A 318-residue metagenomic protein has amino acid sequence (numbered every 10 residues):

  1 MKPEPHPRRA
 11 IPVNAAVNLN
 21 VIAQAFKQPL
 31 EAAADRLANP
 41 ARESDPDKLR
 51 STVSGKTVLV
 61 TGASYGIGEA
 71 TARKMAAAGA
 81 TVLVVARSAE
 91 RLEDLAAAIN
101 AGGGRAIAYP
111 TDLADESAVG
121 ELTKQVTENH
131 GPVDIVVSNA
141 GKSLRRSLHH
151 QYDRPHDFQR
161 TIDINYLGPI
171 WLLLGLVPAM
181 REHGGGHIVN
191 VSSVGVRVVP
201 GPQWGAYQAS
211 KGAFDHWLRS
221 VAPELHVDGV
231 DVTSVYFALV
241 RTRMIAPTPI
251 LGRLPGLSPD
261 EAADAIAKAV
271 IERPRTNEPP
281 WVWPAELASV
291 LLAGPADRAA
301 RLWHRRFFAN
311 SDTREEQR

Functional and structural regions predicted by a protein language model:
M1-S54, A300-R318: Non-catalytic terminal and boundary segments that flank Rossmann-like NAD(P)-dependent oxidoreductase
T57, S64-Y65: Conserved glycine-rich cofactor-binding loop
A89-E90, Y109-E121: The beta1-alpha1 cofactor-binding region of Rossmann-like NAD(H)/NADP(H)-dependent oxidoreductases
S143-Q159, Q203: Conserved mid-core segment of classical short-chain dehydrogenase/reductases
L173, S210: Active-site helix of classical SDR
S193: Residue(s) in the substrate-gating loop at a strand-loop-helix junction that position the organic substrate next
S234, I250-V290: C-terminal helical subdomain
